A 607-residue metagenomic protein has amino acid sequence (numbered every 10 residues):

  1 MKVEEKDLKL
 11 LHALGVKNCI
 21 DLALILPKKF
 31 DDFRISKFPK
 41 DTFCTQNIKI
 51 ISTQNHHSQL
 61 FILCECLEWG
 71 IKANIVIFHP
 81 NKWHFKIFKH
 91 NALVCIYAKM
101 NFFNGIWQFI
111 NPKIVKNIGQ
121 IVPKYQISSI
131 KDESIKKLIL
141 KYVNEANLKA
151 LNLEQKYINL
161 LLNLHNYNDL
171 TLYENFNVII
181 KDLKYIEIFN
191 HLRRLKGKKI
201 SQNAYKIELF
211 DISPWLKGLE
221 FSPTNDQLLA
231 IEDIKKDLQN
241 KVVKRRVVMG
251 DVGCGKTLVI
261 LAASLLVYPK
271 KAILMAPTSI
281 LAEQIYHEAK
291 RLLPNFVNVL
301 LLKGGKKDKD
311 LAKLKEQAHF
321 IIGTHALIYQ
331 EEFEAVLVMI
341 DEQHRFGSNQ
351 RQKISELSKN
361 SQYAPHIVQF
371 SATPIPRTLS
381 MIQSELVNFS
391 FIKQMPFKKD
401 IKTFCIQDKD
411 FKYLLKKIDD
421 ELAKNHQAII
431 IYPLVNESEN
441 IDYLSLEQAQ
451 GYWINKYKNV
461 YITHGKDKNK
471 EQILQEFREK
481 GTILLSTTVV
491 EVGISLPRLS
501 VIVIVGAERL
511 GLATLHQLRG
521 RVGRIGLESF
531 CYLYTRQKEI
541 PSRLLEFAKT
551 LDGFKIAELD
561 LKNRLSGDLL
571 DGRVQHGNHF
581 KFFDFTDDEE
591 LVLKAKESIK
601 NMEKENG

Functional and structural regions predicted by a protein language model:
M1-K17, L22: Helix-hairpin-helix
L22, K271-T278, Q427-L434: Conserved RecA-like ASCE P-loop NTPase motor core of nucleic-acid helicases/translocases
P39-L60, A98: Structural detector for short beta-strands of small beta-barrel domains
H56-H57, F61, E65-K217: Upstream accessory/linker segments immediately N-terminal to the RecA-like ATPase cores of bacterial MutS and a subset
I180-L327: ASCE P-loop NTPase motor cores of helicases and related translocases
G305-I321, I328-A335, D467-I483: Conserved motor-coupling elements within RecA-like helicase/translocase cores
F333-L337, Q343-A423: Post-DEXD/H (motif II) to motif III coupling segment of the RecA-like Helicase ATP-binding lobe
F411-Q427, Y443-G607: C-terminal helicase module of SF1/SF2 nucleic-acid helicases/translocases
